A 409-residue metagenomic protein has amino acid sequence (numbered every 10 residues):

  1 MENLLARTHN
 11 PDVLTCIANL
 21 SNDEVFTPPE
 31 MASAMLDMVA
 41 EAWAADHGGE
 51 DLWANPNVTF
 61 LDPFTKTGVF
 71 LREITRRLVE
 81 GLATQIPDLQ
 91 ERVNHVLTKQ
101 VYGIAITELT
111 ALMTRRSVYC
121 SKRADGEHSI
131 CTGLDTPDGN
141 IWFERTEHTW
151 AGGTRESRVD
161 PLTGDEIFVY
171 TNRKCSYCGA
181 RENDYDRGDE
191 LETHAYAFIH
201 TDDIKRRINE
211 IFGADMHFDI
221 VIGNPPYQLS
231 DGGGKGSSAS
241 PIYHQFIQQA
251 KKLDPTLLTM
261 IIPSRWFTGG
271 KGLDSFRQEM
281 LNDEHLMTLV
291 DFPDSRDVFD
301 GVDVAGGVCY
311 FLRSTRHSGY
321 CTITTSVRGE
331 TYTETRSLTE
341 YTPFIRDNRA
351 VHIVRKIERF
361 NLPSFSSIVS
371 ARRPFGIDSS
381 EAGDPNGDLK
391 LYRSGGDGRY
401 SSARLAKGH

Functional and structural regions predicted by a protein language model:
M1-T288, D294-V298, G307, R316-S326: SAM-dependent methyltransferase catalytic region
N22, E30, F212, S295-H409: C-terminal substrate-recognition regions of SAM-dependent nucleic acid methyltransferases
